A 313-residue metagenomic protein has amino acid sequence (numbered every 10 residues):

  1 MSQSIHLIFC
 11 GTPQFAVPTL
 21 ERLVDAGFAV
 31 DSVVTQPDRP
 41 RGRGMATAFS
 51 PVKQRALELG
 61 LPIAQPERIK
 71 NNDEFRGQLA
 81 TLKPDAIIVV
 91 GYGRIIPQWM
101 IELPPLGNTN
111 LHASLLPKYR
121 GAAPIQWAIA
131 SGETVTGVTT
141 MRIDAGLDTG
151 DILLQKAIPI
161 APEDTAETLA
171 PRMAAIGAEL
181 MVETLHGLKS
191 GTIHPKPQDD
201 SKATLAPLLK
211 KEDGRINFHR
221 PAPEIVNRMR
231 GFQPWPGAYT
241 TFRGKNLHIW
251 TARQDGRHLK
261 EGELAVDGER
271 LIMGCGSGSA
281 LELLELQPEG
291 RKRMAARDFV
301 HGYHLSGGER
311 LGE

Functional and structural regions predicted by a protein language model:
M1-P234, P288, E309-E313: One-carbon transfer enzymes
F49, F218-E313: An anion-binding loop in the catalytic cleft
